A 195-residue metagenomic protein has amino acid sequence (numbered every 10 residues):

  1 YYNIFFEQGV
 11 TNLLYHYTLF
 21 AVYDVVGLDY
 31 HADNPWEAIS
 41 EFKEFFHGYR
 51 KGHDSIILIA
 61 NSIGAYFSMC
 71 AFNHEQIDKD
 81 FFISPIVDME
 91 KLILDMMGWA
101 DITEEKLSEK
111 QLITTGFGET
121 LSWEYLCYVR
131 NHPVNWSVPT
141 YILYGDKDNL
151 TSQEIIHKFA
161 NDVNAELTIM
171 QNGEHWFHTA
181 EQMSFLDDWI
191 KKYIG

Functional and structural regions predicted by a protein language model:
Y1-D33: Short, surface-exposed "cap/lid" segments of acyl-processing enzymes
Y2, H53-I56, D78, V138-P139: Short coil/turn segments at beta-strand junctions that form active-site/ligand-binding loops
I4-F6, L58, F82, I142: Structural beta-sheet core signal
N12, W36-I39, S152-H157: Short, surface-exposed alpha-helical segments at coil->helix boundaries
V26-G52: Catalytic nucleophile-loop/oxyanion-hole region of alpha/beta-hydrolase and closely related hydrolase-like folds
I59-S68: Gly/Ala-rich beta-loop-alpha elbow adjacent to hydrolase catalytic centers
A71-E75: Aromatic pocket-lining residues of Rossmann-like dinucleotide-binding sites
Q76-K158, D162-I169, G173-I194: The alpha/beta-hydrolase serine catalytic core
